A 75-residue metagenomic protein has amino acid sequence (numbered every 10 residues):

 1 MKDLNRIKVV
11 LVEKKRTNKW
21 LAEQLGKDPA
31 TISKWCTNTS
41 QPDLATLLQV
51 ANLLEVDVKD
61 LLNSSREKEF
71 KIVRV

Functional and structural regions predicted by a protein language model:
M1-T17: A short, Lys/Arg-rich alpha-helix, primarily the initiator
V9, K15, K34, D60-V75: Short, charged recognition helix plus adjacent turn of helix-turn-helix-like nucleic-acid-binding domains
E13, Q24, L53: Residues within the alpha-helical elements of helix-turn-helix
L21-A22, V50: Short alpha-helical "recognition helix" segments of helix-turn-helix
G26-P42: Recognition helix of helix-turn-helix/homeodomain-like DNA-binding domains that insert into the DNA major groove
N38, Q49, E67: Alpha-helical DNA-recognition elements
A45-D60: DNA major-groove recognition helix of helix-turn-helix/homeodomain DNA-binding modules
